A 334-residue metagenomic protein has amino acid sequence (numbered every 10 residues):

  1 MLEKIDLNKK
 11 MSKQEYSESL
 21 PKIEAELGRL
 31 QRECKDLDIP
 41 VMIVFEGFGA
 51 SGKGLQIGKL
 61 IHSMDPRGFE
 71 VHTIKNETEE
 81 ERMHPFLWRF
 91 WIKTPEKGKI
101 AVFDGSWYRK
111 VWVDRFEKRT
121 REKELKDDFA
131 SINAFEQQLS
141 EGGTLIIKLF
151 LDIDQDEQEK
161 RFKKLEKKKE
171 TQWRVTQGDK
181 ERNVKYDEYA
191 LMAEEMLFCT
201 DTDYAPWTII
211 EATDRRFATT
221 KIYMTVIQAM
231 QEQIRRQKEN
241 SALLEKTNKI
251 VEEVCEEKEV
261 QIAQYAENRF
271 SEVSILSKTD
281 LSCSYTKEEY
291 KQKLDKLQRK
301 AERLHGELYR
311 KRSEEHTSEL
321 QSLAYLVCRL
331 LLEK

Functional and structural regions predicted by a protein language model:
M1-K22, K249-R299: Charged, amphipathic alpha-helical linker segments immediately N-terminal to NTP-binding catalytic cores
S12, F69-F129, E288: Conserved nucleotide-sensing/catalytic segment adjacent to the nucleotide-binding pocket in NTP-handling enzymes
M42-I43, T144-E157, Q177-E181, T202-K221 (+1 more regions): Phosphate-binding beta-loop-alpha motif at adenosine-nucleotide cofactor sites
K53: Conserved lysine of the Walker
Q56: Hydrophobic positions on the alpha1 helix immediately C-terminal to the Walker A/P-loop
V113-F129, L139-L191, E239-A242, S284 (+1 more regions): A glycine- and Lys/Arg-enriched "phosphate-lid" helix/loop adjacent to the NTP-binding pocket of small-molecule kinases
L191-E194, F198-C283: NTP-dependent small-molecule kinase module
E315-K334: Single conserved hydrophobic/aromatic residue that forms the stacking wall/gate of nucleotide- or nucleobase-binding
